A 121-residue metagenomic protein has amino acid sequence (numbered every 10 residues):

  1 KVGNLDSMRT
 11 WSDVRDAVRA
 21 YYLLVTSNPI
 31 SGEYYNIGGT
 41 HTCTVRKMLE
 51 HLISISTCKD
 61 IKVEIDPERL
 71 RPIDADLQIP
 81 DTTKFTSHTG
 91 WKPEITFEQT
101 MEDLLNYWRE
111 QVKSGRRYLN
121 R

Functional and structural regions predicted by a protein language model:
N4, Y34-Y35, R46-L49, C58-L77 (+2 more regions): C-terminal "lid/loop" region of Rossmann-like NAD(P)-dependent oxidoreductases
N4-R15, G39-H41, P72: Glycine-rich "substrate-gating" loop/helix at the edge of Rossmann-like oxidoreductase active sites
V14, V45, A75, T82 (+1 more regions): Amphipathic alpha-helical segment in the mid-to-C-terminal domain of diverse UDP/GDP-sugar glycosyltransferases
V14-R15, L23-N36, H41-T44, K59: Glycine/proline-rich active-site loop of Rossmann-fold NAD(P)-dependent oxidoreductases
A17, Y21, I37, M48 (+2 more regions): Non-catalytic, hydrophobic alpha-helical segments
L24-N28, I55, H88, Y107-S114: Generic structural signal for alpha-helix termini and adjacent loop/cap motifs
T44-S56, T100-M101: PAPS/PAP-binding and catalytic site of the sulfotransferase fold
F97-R121: Amphipathic terminal alpha-helices
